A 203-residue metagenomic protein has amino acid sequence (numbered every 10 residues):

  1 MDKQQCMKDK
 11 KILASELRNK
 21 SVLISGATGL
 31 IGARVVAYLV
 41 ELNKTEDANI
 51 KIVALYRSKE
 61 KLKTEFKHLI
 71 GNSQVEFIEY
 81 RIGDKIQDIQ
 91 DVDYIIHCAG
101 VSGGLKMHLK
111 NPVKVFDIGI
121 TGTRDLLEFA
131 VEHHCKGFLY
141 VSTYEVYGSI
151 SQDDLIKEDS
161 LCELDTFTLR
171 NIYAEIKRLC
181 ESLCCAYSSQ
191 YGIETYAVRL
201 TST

Functional and structural regions predicted by a protein language model:
A14, K20-L42: N-terminal Rossmann NAD(P)H-binding glycine-rich loop of SDR-like oxidoreductase domains
S25, L55, I95-A99, F138-Y144 (+1 more regions): SDR active-site strand-loop-helix element
K44-L62: Conserved glycine-rich Rossmann-like NAD(P)H-binding loop of the short-chain dehydrogenase/reductase
E79-I118, E132: NAD(P)H-binding glycine-rich loop region in Rossmannoid oxidoreductase-like domains and their noncatalytic homologs
K110, K114-D125, F167, N171 (+1 more regions): Glycine-rich NAD(P)-binding loop of the Rossmann-fold in SDR/ketoreductase-type enzymes
R124-N171: Conserved Rossmann-fold NAD(P)-dependent oxidoreductase catalytic core, especially the SDR/UDP-sugar
V146-G148, N171-I172, Y196-T203: Flexible, glycine-rich beta-alpha linker
F167-Y196: Active-site Tyr-X1-5-Lys
